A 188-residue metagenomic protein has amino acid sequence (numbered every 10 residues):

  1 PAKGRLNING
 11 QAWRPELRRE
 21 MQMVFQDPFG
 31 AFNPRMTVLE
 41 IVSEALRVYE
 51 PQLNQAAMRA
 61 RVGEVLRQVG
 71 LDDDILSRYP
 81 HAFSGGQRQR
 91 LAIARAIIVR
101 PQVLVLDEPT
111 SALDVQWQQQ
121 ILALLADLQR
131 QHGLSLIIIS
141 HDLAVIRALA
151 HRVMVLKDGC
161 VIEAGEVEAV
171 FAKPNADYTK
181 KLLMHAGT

Functional and structural regions predicted by a protein language model:
R5-Q22, M36, E40, V48 (+1 more regions): ABC ATPase NBD coupling module
A56-D74, L183-M184: Conserved ABC ATPase "signature" region
Y79-F83, Q87: Conserved ABC ATPase signature
R100: Conserved catalytic motifs of ABC-family nucleotide-binding domains
I146-A148: A short, surface-exposed alpha-helical micro-motif characterized by mixed small hydrophobic and charged/polar residues
F171-T188: C-terminal boundary and immediately downstream tail of ABC-type ATPase nucleotide-binding domains
